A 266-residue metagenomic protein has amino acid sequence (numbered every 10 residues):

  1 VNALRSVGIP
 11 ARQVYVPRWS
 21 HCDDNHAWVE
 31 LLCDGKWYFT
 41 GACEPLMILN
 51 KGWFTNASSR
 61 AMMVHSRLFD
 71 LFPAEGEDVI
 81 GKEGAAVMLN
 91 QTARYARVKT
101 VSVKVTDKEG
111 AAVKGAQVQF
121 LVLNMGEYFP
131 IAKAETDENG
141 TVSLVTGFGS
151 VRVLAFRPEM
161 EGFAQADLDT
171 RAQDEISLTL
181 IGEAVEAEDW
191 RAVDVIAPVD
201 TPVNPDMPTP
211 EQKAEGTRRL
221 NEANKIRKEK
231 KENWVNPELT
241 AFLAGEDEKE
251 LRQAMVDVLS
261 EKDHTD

Functional and structural regions predicted by a protein language model:
V1-V79: Hydrophobic/aromatic-rich core segments of domains that either
D34, E138-V153, R157-M160, L168-T170 (+1 more regions): Short Pro-Gly-centered beta-turn/loop motif in secreted/extracellular proteins
Y38, G126-A134, E161-Q165: Surface-exposed loop/edge segments in extracytoplasmic proteins
K99-E109: A short, amphipathic beta-strand motif
A116-L123: Hydrophobic beta-strand segments
N124-T146: Short, acidic Ser/Thr/Gly-rich low-complexity loop/linker segments typical of extracellular and cell-surface proteins
P158-E183: Structured interaction patches on ligand/partner-binding surfaces of diverse proteins
I181-A241, G245: Compositionally biased low-complexity segments at domain edges in trafficked proteins and select soluble regulators
